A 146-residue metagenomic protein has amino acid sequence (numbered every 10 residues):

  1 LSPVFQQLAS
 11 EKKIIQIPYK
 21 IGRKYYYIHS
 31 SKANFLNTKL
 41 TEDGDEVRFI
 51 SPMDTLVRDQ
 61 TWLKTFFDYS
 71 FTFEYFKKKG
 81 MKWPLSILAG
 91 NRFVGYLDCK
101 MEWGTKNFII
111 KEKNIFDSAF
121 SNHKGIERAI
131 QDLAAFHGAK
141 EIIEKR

Functional and structural regions predicted by a protein language model:
L1-R146: Long, charged, low-complexity, helical-prone intrinsically disordered regions
